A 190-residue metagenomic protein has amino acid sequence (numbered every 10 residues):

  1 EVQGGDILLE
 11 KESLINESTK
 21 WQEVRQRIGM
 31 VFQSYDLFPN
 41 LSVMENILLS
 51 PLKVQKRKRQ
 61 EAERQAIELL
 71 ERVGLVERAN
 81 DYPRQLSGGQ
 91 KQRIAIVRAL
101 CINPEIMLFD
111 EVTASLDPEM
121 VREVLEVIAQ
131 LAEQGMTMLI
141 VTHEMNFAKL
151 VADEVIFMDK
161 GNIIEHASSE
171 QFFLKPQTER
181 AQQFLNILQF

Functional and structural regions predicted by a protein language model:
E1-S169: ABC family nucleotide-binding domain
K160, H166, E170-F190: C-terminal boundary and immediately downstream tail of ABC-type ATPase nucleotide-binding domains
